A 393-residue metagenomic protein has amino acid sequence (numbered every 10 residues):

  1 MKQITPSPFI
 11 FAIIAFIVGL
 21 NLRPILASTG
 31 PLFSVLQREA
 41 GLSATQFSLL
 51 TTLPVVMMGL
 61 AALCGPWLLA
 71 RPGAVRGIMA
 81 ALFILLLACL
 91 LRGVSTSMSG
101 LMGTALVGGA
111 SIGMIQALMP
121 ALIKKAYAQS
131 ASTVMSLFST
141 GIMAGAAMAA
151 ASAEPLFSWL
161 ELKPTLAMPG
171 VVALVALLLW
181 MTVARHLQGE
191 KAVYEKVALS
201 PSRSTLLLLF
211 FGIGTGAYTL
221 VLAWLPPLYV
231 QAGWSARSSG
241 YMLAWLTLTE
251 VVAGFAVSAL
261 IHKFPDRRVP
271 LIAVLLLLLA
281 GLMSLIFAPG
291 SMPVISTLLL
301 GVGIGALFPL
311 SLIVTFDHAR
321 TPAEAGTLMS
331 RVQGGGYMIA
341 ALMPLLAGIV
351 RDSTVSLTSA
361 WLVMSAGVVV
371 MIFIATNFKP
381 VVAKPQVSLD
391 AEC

Functional and structural regions predicted by a protein language model:
T29-G30, S202-A244, L248-G254: Extracytoplasmic gate region of multi-pass secondary transporters
G41, G73, V94-S99, A128 (+2 more regions): Helix-breaking motifs and short loop linkers at transmembrane-helix boundaries and internal kinks in secondary membrane
L60-M98: Conserved MFS/SLC helix-loop-helix module at the cytosolic interface between two early adjacent transmembrane helices
A61-G73, A253-D266: Helix-to-loop junctions at the C-terminal end of transmembrane segments in multipass secondary transporters
T104-T140: Cytoplasmic helix-loop-helix junction between adjacent transmembrane helices in 12-TM secondary transporters
M114-Y127, A306-R320: Intracellular juxtamembrane helix-capping segments at the cytosolic ends of symmetry-related transmembrane helices
Q129-A184: Helix-loop-helix hairpin linking two adjacent transmembrane segments in secondary transporters
A319-M364: A late C-terminal transmembrane helix in Major Facilitator Superfamily
